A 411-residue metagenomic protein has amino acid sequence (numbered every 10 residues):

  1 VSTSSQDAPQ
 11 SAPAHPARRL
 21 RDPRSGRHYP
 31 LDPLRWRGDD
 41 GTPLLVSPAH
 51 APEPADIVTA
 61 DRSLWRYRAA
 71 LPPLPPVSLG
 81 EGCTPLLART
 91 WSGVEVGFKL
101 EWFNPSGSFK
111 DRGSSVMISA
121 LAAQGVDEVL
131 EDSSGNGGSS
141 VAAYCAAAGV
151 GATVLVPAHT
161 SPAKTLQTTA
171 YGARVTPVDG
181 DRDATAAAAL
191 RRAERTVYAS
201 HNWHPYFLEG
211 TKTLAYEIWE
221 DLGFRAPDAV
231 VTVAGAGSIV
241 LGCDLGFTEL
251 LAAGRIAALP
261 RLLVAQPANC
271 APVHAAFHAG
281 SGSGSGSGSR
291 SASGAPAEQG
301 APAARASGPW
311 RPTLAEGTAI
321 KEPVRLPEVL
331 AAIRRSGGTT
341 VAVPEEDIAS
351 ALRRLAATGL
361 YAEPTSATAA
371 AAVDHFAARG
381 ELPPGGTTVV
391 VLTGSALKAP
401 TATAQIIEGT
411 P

Functional and structural regions predicted by a protein language model:
V1-S283, R290-P411: PLP-dependent amino-acid enzyme catalytic core
